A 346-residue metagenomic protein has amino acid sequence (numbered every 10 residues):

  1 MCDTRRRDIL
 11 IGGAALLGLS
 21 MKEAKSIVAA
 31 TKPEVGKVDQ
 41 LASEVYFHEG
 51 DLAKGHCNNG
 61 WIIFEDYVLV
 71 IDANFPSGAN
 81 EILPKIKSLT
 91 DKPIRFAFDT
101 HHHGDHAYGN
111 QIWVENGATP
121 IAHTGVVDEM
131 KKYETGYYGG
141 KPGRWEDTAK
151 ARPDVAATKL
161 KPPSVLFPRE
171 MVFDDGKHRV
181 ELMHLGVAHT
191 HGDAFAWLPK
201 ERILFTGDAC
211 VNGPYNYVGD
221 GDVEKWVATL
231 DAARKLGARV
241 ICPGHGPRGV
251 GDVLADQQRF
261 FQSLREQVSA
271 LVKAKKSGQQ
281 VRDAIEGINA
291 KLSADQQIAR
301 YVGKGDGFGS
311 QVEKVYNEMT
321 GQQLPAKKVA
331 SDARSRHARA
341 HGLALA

Functional and structural regions predicted by a protein language model:
M1-I27: N-terminal export signals
M21-H48: C-terminal segment of N-terminal export signals and the immediately downstream linker at the start of the mature
D39-K85, A194-D208: Conserved beta-strand hairpin/beta-sheet module of binuclear metal-dependent hydrolase folds, prominently
Q40, V127-L185, H191, P199-K200 (+1 more regions): Metallo-beta-lactamase
E44, I62, D72, H101 (+9 more regions): Divalent metal-coordination and catalytic microenvironments
D66-Y67, S77-I121: Active-site metal-binding motif and surrounding structural segment of the metallo-beta-lactamase
Y67-L69, N74-S77, V172, R179-S263 (+1 more regions): Metallo-beta-lactamase
G278-A346: C-terminal regulatory/interaction regions
